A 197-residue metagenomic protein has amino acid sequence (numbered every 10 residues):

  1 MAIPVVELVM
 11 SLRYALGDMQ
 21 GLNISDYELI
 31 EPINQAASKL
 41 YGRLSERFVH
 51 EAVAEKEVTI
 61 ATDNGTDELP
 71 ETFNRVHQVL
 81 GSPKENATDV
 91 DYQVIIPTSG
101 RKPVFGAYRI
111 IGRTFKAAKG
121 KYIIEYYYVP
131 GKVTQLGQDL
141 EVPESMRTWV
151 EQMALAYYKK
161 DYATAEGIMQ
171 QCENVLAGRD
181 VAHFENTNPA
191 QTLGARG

Functional and structural regions predicted by a protein language model:
M1-G197: Glycine-enriched, solvent-exposed interface loops adjoining structured elements
